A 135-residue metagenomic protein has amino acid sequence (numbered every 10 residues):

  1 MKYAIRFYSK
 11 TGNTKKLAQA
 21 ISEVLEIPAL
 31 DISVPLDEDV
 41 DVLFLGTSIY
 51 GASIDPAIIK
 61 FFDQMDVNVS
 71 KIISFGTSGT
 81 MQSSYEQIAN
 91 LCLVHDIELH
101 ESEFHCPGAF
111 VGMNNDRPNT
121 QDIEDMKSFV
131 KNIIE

Functional and structural regions predicted by a protein language model:
Y3, S9, N13-P28, V40-E135: FMN-binding flavodoxin-like domain, especially the glycine-rich phosphate-binding loop
S33-D39: Short amphipathic alpha-helix with an adjacent loop that forms part of the alpha/beta core around
